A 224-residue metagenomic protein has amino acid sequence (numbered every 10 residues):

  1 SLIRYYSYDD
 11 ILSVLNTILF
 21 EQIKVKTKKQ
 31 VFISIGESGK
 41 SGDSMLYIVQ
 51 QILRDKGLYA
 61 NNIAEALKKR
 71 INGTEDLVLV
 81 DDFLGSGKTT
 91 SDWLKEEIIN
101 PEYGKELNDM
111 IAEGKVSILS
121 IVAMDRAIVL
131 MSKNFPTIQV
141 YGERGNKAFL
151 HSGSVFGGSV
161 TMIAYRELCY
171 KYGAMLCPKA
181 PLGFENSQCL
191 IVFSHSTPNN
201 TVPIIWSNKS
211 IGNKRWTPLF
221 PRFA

Functional and structural regions predicted by a protein language model:
S1-A224: PRPP-associated nucleotide enzymes
